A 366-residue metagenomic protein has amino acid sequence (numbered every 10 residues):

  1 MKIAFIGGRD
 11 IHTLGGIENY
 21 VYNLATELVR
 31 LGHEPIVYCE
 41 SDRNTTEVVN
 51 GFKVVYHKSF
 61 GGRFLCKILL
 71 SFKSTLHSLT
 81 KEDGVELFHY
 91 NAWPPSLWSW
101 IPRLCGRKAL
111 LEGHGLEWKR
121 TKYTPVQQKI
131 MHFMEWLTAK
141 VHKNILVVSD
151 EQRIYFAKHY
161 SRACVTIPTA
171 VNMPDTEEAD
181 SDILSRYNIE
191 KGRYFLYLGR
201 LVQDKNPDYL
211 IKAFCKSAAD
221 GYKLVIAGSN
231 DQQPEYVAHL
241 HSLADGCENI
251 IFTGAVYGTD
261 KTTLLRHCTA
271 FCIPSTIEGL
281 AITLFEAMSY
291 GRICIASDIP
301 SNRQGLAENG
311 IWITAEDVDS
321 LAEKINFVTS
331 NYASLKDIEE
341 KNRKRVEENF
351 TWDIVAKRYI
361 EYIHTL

Functional and structural regions predicted by a protein language model:
A4, N188-C215, V225: Conserved donor-binding/catalytic core segment of Leloir-type glycosyltransferases
S41-R43, V171, L198, K223-A238 (+1 more regions): Glycosyltransferase donor-sugar binding loop
L69-T80, V85-H114, W118: An aromatic- and histidine-rich active-site surface loop
L104, Q128-I145: Membrane-proximal helix-turn-helix segments that form the acceptor-binding/catalytic region of lipid-linked
V237-T259: Nucleotide-activated donor-binding/catalytic signature segment of Leloir-type glycosyltransferases, i.e., the conserved
T276: Aromatic "clamp/platform" in nucleotide-sugar-dependent glycosyltransferases that forms part of the donor/acceptor
I293-A296: Short hydrophobic beta-strand element within catalytic cores of glycosyltransferases and related nucleotide-activated
I311-D319, F327-A333: Conserved acidic donor-binding segment of nucleotide-sugar-dependent glycosyltransferases
